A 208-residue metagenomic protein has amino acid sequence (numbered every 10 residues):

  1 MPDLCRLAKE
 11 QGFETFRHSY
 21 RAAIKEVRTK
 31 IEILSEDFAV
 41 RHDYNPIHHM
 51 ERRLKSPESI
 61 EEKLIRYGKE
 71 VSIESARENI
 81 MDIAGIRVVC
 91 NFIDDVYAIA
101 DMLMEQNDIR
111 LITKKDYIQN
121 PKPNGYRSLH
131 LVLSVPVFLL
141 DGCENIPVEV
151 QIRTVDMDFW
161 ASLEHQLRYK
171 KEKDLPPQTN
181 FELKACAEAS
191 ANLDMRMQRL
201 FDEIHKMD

Functional and structural regions predicted by a protein language model:
M1-I80, A191, F201-D208: Charge-rich, low-complexity segments
H18, A22, K55, S59 (+7 more regions): Charged, alpha-helix-enriched surfaces in structured cytosolic catalytic cores of large nucleotide-utilizing machines
R77, C90-R199: Long beta-strand-rich cores associated with HINT superfamily self-processing modules
I83-C90: Terminal, regulation- and interaction-focused segments at domain boundaries
